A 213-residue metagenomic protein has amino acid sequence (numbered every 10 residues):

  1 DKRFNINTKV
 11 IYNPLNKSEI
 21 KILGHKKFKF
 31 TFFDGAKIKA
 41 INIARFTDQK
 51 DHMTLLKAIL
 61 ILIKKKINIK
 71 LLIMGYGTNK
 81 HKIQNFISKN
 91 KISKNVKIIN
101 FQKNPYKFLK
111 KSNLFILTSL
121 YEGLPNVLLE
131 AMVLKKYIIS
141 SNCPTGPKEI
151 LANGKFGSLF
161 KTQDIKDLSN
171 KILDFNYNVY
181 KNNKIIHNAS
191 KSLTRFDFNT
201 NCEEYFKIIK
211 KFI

Functional and structural regions predicted by a protein language model:
P14: Carbohydrate-associated surface elements
I38, R45-K64, T78-Q84, N126: A conserved mid-protein helix/loop that constitutes part of the nucleotide-sugar donor-binding site
A40, L55-I59, L71, L168 (+1 more regions): A structural motif in glycosyltransferase catalytic domains
F101, L120: Aromatic "clamp/platform" in nucleotide-sugar-dependent glycosyltransferases that forms part of the donor/acceptor
E130, C143-G154, S158-L159: Short acidic/histidine- and often glycine-rich active-site loop of Leloir-type glycosyltransferases that engages
Y137-S141: Short hydrophobic beta-strand element within catalytic cores of glycosyltransferases and related nucleotide-activated
N153-I165, D174-V179: Conserved acidic donor-binding segment of nucleotide-sugar-dependent glycosyltransferases
Y180-K210: A charged, aromatic-enriched C-terminal amphipathic alpha-helix characteristic of glycosyltransferases across folds
